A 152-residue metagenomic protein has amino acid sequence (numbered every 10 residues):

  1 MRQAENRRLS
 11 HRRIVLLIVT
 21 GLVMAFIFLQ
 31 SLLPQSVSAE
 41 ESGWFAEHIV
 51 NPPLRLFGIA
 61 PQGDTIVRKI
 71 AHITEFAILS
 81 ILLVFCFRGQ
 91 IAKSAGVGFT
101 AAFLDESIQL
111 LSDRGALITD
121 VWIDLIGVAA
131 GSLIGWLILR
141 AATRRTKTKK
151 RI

Functional and structural regions predicted by a protein language model:
M1-V121, L125, A129-I152: Bulky hydrophobic segments
